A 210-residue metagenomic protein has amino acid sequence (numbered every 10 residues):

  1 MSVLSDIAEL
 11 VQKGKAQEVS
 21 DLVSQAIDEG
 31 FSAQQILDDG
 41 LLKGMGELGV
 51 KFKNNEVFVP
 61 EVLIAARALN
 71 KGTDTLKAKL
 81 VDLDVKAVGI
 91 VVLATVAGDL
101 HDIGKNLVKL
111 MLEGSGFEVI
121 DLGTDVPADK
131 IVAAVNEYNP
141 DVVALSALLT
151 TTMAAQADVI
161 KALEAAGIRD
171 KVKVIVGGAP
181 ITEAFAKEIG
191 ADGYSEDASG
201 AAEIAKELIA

Functional and structural regions predicted by a protein language model:
M1-L83: Long amphipathic alpha-helical segments
L42, A97-D99, P180: Short glycine-enriched loops at secondary-structure junctions
F58, L100-H101, T152: Alpha-helix N-cap/loop-to-helix initiation residues
K86-G89, R169: Short, flexible coil/linker segments at domain boundaries that flank nucleotide/cofactor-interacting
V88-L122: Glycine-rich active-site/cofactor-binding loop and its immediate structural neighborhood
V108-S115, I120-A191, G200-K206: Cofactor-cradling patches in redox/metallo enzymes
